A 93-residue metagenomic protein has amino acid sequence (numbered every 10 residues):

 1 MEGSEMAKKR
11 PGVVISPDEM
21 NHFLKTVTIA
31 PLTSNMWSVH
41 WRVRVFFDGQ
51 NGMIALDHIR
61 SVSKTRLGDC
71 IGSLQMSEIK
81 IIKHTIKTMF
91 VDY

Functional and structural regions predicted by a protein language model:
M1-Y93: Conserved functional hotspots at enzyme active or ligand-binding sites that engage polyanionic ligands
